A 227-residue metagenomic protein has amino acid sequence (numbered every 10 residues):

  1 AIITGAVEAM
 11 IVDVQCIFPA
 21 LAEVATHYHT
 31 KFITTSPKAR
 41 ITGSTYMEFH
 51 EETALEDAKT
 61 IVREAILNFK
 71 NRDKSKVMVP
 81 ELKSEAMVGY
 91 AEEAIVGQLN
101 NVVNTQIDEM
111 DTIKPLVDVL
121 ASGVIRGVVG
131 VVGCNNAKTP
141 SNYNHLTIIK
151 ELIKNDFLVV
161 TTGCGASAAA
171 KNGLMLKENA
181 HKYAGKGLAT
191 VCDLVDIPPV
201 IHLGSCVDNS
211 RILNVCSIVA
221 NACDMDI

Functional and structural regions predicted by a protein language model:
A1-I227: Anaerobic metallocofactor- and corrinoid-dependent redox/one-carbon enzyme cores, especially those from methanogenesis
